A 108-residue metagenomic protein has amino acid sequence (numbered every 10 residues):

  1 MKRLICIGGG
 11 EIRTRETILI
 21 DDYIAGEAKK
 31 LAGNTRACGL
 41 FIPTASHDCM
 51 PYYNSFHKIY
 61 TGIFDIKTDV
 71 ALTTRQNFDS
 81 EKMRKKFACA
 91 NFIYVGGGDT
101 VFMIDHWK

Functional and structural regions predicted by a protein language model:
M1-F102: Extended, subdomain-level signal for the structured scaffold at the beginning of enzyme domains
I104-K108: Short Gly/Thr/Asp-enriched flexible loops that form oxyanion-binding sites at enzyme active sites
